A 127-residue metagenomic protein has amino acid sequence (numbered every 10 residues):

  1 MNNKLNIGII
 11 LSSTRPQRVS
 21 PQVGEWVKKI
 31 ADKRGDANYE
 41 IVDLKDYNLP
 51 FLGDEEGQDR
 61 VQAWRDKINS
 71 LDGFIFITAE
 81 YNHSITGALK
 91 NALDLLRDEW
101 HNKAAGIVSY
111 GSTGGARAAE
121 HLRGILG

Functional and structural regions predicted by a protein language model:
M1-T78, H83-L95: N-terminal beta1-alpha1-beta2 submodule of the flavodoxin-like/Rossmannoid cofactor-binding fold
D94-E99, G124-G127: A glycine- and small-aliphatic-rich helix-loop capping segment at beta-alpha/alpha-beta transitions that lines
H101-K103: His-Asp phosphorelay/catalytic-motif detector in bacterial-type signaling
A105-G127: Short, glycine-/small-residue-rich phosphate/pyrophosphate-handling segment
